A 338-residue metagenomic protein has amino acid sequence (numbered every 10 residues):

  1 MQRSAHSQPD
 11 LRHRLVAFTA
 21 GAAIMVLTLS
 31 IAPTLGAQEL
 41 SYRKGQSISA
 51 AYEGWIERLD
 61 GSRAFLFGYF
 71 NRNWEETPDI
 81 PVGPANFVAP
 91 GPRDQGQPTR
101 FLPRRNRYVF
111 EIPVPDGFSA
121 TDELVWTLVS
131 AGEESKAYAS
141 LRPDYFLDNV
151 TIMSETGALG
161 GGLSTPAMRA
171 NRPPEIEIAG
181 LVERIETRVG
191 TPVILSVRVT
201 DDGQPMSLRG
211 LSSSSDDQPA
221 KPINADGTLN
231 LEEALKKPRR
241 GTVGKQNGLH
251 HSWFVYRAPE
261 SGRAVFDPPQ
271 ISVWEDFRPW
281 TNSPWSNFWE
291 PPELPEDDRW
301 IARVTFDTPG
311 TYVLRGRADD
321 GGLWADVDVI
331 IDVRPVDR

Functional and structural regions predicted by a protein language model:
T19-S30: Bacterial N-terminal signal peptides
I48, Y145-E183, V193, P205-M206: Proline-centered linker/hinge motifs at extracellular inter-domain junctions
E57, R303-T308: Residue-level recognition of secondary-structure-to-loop junctions
L59-G68, R184-K236: Contiguous beta-strand segments within globular domains
N71-N73, I185, V199-M206, G241-T242 (+2 more regions): Extracellular acidic, Ser/Thr/Pro-rich low-complexity tracts
V88, G210-T305: Exoplasmic/lumenal beta-rich domain surfaces
A325-P335: C-terminal edge beta-strand
